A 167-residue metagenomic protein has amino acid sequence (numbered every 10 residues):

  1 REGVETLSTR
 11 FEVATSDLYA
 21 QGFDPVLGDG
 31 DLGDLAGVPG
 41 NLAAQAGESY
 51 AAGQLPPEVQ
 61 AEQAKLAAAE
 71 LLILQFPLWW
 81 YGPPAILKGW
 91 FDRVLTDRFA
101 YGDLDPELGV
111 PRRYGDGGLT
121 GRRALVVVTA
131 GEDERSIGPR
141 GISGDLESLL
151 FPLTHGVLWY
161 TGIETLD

Functional and structural regions predicted by a protein language model:
R1-D103: N-terminal beta1-alpha1-beta2 submodule of the flavodoxin-like/Rossmannoid cofactor-binding fold
E58-A64, A68, G82-D167: FMN-binding flavodoxin-like domain, especially the glycine-rich phosphate-binding loop
